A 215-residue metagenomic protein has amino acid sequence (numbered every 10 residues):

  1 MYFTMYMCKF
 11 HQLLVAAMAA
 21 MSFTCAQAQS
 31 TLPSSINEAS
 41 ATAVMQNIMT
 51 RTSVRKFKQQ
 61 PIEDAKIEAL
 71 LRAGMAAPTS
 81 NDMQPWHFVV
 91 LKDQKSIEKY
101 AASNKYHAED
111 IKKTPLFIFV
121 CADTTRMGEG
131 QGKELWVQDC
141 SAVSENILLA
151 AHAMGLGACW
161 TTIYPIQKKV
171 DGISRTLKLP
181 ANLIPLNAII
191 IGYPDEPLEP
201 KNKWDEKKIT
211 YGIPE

Functional and structural regions predicted by a protein language model:
F3-L14: Bacterial N-terminal signal peptides that target proteins for export
Y6-C8, C25-E215: Acidic, surface-exposed loops and disordered segments
L14-V15, I189: Intrinsic structural disorder/low-complexity segments
V15-S22: Bacterial N-terminal signal peptides
